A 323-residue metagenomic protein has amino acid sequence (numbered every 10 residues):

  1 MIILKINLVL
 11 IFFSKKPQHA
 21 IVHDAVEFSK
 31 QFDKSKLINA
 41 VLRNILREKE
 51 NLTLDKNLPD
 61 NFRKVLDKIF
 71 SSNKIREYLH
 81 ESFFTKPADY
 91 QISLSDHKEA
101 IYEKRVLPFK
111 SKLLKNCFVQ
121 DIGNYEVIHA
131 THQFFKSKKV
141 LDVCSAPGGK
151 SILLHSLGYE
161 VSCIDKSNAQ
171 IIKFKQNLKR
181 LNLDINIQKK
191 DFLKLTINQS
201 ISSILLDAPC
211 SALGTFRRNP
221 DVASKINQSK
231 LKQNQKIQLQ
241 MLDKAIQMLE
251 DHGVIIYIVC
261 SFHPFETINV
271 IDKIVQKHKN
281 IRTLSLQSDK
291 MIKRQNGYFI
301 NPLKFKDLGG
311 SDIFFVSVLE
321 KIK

Functional and structural regions predicted by a protein language model:
M1-L46, L206, F305: Non-catalytic accessory regions of SAM-dependent methyltransferases
L4, A25, I38, L66 (+8 more regions): Residue-level signal for inorganic ion chemistry
A25, V140-K150, I201-R217, V259: Conserved proline-anchored active-site loop of SAM-dependent methyltransferases that bridges a beta-strand
A40, R47-N186, S288-I300: Glycine-rich nucleotide cofactor-binding entry segment
F134, K194, N198-L205, P209-S211 (+1 more regions): C-terminal catalytic and target-recognition region of SAM-dependent MTase-like enzymes, primarily methyltransferases
G158, D207-M241, S261-E266: Mobile active-site "lid"/loop adjacent to the S-adenosyl-L-methionine
D191: Conserved acidic residues
L239-D251: A short glycine-rich, Lys/Arg-flanked "PGG" loop and its adjoining helix->strand segment in the class I
